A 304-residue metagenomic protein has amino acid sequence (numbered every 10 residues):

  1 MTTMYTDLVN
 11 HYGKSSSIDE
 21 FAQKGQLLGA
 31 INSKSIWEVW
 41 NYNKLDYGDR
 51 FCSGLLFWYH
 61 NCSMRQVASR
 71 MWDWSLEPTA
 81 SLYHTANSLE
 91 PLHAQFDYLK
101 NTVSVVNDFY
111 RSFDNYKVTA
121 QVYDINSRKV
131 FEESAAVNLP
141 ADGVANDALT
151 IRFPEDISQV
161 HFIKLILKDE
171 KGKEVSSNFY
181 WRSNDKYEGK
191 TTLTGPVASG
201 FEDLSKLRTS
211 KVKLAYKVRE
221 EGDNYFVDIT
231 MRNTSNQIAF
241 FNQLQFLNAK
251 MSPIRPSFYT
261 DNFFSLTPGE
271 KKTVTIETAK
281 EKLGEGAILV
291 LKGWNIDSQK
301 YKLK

Functional and structural regions predicted by a protein language model:
M1-Q121: Substrate-binding clefts and catalytic carboxylate motifs of secreted carbohydrate-active enzymes
W74-V106, Y123, D185-G222: Low-complexity, acidic Ser/Thr/Pro/Gly-rich terminal tails and inter-domain linkers that flank the onset of structured
N101-N107, A148-I151, I163-K168, V227-N233 (+1 more regions): Buried hydrophobic-core signal for structured, non-transmembrane domains
F109-S127, T234-P253, K292-W294: Short acidic, flexible loop segments centered on an aromatic residue
Y116-V118, D124-S158, P253-E281: Intrinsically disordered, low-complexity Pro/Gly/Ser/Thr-rich segments with frequent PxxP/GP/PP motifs and embedded
Y123, L139, N146, V175-P196 (+1 more regions): Intrinsically disordered, low-complexity Ser/Thr/Gly-rich stretches
I151-E202, E277-K304: Terminal connector regions
L207-F264, V274-E277: C-terminal accessory/binding modules appended to enzymatic or scaffolding proteins
